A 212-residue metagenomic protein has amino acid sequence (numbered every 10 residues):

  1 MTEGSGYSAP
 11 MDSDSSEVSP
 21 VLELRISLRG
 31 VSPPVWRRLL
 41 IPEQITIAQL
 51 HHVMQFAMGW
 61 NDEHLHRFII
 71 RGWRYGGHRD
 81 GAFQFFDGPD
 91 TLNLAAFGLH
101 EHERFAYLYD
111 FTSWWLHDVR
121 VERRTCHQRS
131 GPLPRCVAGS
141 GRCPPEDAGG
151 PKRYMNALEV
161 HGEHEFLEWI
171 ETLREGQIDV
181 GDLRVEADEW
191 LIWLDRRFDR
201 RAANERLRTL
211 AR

Functional and structural regions predicted by a protein language model:
M1-R212: Short linear regulatory motifs enriched in tryptophan with gly/pro/ser
